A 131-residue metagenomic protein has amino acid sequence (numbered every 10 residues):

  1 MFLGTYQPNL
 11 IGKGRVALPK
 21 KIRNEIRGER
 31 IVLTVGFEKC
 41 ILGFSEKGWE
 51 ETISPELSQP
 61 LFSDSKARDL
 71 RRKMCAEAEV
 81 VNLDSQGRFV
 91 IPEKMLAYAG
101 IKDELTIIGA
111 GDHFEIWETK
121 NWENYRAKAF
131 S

Functional and structural regions predicted by a protein language model:
M1-P8, G12-R15, I22-V81, S85 (+1 more regions): Flexible "stalk/tail and boundary" regions
